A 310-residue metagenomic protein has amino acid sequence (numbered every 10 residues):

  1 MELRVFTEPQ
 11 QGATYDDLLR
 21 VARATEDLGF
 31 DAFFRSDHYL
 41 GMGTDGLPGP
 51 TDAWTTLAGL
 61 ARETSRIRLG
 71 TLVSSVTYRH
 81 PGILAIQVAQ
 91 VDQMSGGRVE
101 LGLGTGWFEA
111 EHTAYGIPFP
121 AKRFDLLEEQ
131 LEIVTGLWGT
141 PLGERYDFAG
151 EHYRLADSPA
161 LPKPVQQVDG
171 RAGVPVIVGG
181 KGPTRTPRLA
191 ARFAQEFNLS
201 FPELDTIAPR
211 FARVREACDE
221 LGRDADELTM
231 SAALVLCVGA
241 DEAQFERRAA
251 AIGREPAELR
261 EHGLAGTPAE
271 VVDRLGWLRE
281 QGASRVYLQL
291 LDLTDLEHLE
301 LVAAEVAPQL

Functional and structural regions predicted by a protein language model:
M1-L310: Active-site-adjacent structural elements that line small-molecule/cofactor binding pockets in enzymes
